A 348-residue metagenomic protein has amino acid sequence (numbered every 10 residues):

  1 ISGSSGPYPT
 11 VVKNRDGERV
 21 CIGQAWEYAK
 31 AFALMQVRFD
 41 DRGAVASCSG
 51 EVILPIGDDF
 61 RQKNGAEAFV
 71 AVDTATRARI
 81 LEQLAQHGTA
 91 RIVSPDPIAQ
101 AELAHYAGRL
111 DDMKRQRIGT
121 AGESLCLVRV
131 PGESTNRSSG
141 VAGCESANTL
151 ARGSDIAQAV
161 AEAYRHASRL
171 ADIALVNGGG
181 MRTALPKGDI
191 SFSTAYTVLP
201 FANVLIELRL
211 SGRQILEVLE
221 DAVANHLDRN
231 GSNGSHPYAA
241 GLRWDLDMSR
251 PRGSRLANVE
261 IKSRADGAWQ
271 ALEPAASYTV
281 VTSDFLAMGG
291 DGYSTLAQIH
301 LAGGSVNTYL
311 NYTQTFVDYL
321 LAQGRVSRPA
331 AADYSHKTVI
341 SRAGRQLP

Functional and structural regions predicted by a protein language model:
I1: Active-site histidine-anchored catalytic micro-motif
Y8: Aromatic/pi-system hotspot detector in well-structured domains
V12-R19, Q24-P348: Catalytic centers of hydrolytic enzymes
